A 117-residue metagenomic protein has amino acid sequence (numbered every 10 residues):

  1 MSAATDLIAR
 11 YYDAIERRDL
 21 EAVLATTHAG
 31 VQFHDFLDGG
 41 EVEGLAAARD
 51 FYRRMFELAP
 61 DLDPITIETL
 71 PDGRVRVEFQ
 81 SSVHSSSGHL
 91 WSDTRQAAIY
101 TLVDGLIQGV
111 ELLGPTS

Functional and structural regions predicted by a protein language model:
M1-T26, G30, L106: Short, low-complexity N-terminal intrinsically disordered segments enriched in polar/charged residues
S2-A3, R49-S117: A beta-strand edge to alpha-helix "cap/lid" segment located at domain peripheries
I8-R18, E41, P60-D63, G88: Phosphate-binding glycine-rich loops and adjacent basic patches that engage nucleotide phosphates, nucleic-acid
L20-L24, H28-D72: A solvent-exposed, acidic/Ser-Thr-rich amphipathic alpha-helical stretch
